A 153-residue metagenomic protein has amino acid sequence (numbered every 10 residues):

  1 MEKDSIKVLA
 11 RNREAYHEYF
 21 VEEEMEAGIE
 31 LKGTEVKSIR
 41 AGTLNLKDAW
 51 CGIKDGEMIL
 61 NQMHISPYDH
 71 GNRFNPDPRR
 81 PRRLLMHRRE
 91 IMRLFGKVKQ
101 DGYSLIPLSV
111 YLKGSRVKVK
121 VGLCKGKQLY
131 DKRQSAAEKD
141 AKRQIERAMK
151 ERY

Functional and structural regions predicted by a protein language model:
M1-S5, A137: Intrinsically disordered, low-complexity regulatory segments in tyrosine-phosphorylation signaling proteins
I6-Y103: Ribosome large-subunit tunnel/peptidyl-transferase-proximal elements
R79, M86-I91, G126-Y153: C-terminal end-helix/capping segment
L85-G122, G126-Q128: Beta-rich strand-turn-strand
